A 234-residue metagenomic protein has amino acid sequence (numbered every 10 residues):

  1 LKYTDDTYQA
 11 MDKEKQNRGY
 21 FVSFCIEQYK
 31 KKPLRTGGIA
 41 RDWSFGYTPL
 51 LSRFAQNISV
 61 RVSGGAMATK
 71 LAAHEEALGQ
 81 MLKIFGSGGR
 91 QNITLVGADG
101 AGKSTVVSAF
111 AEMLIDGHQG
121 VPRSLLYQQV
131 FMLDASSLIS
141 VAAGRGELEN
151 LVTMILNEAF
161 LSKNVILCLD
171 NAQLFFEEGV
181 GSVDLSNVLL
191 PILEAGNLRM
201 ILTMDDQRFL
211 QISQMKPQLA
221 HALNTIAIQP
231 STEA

Functional and structural regions predicted by a protein language model:
L1-I139, E147-I155, A159-S162, I166-L174 (+5 more regions): Histone-fold recognition with a strong bias for associated Lys/Arg-rich disordered tails
S140-V141, S231: Structural beta->alpha junctions
I192: Conserved helix-to-beta-strand junction in the class I
D206-Q207, E233: Alpha-helix N-cap/helix-start and coil->helix boundary motif
I228-A234: Conserved small helical "lid"/interfacial subdomain of P-loop NTPases
